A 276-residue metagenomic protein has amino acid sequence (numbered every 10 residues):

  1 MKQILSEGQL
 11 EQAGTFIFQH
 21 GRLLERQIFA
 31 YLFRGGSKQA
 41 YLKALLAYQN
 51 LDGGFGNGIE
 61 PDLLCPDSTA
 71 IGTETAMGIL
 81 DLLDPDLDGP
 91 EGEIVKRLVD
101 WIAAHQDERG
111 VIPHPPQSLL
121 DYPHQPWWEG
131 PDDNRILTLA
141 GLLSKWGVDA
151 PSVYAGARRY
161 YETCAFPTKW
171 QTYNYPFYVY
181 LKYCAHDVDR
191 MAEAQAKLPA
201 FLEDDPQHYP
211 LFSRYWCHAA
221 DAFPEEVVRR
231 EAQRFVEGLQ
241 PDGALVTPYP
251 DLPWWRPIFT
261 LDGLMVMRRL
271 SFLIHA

Functional and structural regions predicted by a protein language model:
M1-A276: Preference for long, amphipathic alpha-helical scaffolds in soluble/luminal domains and all-alpha bundles
